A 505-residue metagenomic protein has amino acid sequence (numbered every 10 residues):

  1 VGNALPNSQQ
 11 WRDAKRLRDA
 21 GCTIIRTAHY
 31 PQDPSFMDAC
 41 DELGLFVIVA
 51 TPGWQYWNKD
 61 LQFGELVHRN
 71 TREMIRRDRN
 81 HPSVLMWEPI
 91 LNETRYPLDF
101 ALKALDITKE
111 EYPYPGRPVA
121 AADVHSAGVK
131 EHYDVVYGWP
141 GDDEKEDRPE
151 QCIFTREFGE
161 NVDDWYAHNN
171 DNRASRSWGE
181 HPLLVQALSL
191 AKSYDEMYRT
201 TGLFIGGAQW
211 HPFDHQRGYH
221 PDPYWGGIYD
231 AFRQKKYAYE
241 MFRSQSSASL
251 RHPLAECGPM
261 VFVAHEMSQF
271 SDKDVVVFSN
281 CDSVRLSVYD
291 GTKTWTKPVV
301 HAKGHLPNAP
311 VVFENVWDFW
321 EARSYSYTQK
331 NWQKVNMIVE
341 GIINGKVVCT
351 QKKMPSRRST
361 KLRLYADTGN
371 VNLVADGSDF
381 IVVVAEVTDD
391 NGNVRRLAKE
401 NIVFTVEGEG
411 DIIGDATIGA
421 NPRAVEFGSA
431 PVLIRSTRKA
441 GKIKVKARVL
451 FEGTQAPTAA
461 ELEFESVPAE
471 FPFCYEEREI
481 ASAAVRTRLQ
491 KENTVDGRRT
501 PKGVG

Functional and structural regions predicted by a protein language model:
S8-R16, I24-E240, A255-E266, F270 (+1 more regions): Substrate-binding/catalytic cleft of secreted carbohydrate-active enzymes, primarily glycoside hydrolases
Q209, Q216-Q269, D274-R363, V394-R395: Catalytic cores of secreted or luminal carbohydrate-active enzymes
H252, K353-D376, S466-K491, G497: Low-complexity, Pro/Ser/Thr- and charge-rich linker/hinge segments at domain boundaries
H265-S271, V371-I381: Short, solvent-exposed loop/linker segments at the N-terminal edge of repeated beta-sheet extracellular domains
V275-S279, D379-R396, I443-A447: Beta-strand-rich structural segments
K293-H301, L397-D411, A420-N421, A460-F464: Short, well-ordered beta-strand segments
H301-V316, Y365, N370, G408-F427: Low-complexity "stalk/linker" and mucin-like segments enriched in Ser/Thr/Pro/Ala/Gly
K346-S356, Q455-V467: Edge beta-strands of extracellular beta-sandwich domains
